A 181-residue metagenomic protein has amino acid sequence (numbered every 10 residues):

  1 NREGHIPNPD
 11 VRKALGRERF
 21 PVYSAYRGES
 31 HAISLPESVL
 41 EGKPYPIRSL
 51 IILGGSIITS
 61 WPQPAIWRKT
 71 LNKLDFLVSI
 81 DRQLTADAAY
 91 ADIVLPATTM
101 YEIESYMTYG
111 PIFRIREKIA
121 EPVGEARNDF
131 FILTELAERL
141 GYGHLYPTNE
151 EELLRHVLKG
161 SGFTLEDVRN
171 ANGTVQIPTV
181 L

Functional and structural regions predicted by a protein language model:
N1-A89, T99-Y106, D167-L181: Extended redox/cofactor-interaction regions of prokaryotic respiratory oxidoreductases
G28, A32, L40, F113-A120 (+2 more regions): Preference for short coil/turn "hinge" residues that link or interrupt alpha-helices
G28, A32, P64, L84 (+3 more regions): Generic structural signal for well-ordered, non-membrane alpha-helical segments in soluble metabolic enzymes
I52-G55, E117-K118, G141: A broad detector of the eukaryotic-type serine/threonine protein kinase catalytic domain
D92: Catalytic, metal-anchored helix/loop core of enzyme active sites in primary metabolism
Y101-P122, L133, A137: Glycine/threonine-rich phosphate-binding loop and adjacent beta-strand/alpha-helix elements that clamp
I119-L181: N-terminal leader/propeptide and maturation segments of large enzyme subunits in energy/redox metabolism and hydrolases
